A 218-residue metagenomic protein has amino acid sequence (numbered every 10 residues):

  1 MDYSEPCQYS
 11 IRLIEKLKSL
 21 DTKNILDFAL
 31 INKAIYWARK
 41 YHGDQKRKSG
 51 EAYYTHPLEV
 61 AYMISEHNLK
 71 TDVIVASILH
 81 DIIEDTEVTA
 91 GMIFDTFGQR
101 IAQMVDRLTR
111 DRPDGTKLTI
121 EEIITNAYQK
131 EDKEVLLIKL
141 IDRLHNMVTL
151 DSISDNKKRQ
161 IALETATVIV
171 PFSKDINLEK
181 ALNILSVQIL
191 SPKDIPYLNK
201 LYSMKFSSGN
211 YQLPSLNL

Functional and structural regions predicted by a protein language model:
M1-L218: Active-site helical microenvironments for divalent-metal-assisted chemistry
